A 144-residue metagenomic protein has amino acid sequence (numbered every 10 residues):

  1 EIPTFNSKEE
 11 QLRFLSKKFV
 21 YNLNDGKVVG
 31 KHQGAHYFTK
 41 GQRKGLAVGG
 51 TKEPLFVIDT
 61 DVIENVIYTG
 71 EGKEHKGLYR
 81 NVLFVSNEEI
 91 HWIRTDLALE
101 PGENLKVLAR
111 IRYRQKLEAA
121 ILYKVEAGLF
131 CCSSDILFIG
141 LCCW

Functional and structural regions predicted by a protein language model:
E1-W144: AMP-forming adenylation/ATP pyrophosphatase catalytic core
